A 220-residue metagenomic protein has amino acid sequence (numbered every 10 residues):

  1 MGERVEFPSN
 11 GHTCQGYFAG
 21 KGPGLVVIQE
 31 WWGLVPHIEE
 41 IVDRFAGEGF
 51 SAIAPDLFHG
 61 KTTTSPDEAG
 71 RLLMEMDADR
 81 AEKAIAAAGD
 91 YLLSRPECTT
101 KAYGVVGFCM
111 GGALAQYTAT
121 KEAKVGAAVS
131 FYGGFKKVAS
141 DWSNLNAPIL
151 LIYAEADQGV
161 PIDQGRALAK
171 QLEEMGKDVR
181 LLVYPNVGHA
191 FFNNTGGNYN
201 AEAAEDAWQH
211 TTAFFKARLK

Functional and structural regions predicted by a protein language model:
R4-C98, A190-G196: Serine-hydrolase catalytic machinery in alpha/beta-hydrolase-like enzymes
E97-F108: Alpha/beta-hydrolase fold nucleophile elbow
V105-G107, F131, I152: Short beta-strand immediately N-terminal to the catalytic nucleophile in serine-hydrolase-like folds
G107-G111, A115: Gly/Ala-rich beta-loop-alpha elbow adjacent to hydrolase catalytic centers
K124-G134: A conserved short beta-strand
L145, L151-Y153, D157: Short beta-strand/loop motif that positions the catalytic acidic residue of the alpha/beta-hydrolase fold
P161-Q171: Short alpha-helix in the alpha/beta-hydrolase fold that links the catalytic acid
M175-K220: C-terminal catalytic histidine-bearing segment of alpha/beta-hydrolase fold enzymes
